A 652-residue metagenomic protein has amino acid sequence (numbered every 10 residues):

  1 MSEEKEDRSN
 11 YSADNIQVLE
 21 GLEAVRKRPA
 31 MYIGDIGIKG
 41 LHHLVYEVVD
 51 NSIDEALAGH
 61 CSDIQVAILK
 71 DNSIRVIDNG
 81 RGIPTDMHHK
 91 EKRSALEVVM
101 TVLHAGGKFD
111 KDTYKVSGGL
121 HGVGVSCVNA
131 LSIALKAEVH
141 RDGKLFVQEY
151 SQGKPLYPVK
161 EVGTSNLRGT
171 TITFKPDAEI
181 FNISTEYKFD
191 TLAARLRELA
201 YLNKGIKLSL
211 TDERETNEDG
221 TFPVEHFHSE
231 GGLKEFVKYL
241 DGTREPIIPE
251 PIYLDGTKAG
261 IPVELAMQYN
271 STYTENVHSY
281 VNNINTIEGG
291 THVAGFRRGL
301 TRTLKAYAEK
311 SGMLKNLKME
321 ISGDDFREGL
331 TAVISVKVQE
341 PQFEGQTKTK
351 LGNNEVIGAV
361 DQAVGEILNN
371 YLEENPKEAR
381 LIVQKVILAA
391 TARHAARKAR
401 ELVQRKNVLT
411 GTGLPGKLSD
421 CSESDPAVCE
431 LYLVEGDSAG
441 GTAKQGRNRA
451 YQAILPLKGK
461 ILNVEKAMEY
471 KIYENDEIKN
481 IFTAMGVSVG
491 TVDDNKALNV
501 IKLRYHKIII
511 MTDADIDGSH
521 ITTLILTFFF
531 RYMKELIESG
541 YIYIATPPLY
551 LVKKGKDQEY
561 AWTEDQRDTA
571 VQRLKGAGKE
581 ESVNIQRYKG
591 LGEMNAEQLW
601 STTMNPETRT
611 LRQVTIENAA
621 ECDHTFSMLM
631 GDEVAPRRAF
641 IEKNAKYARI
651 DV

Functional and structural regions predicted by a protein language model:
M1-N15, L22, L44-Y46, D54-A56 (+13 more regions): GHKL-family ATPase ATP-binding module
K27-Y46: Conserved short strand/loop->alpha-helix "switch" segment adjacent to the catalytic nucleotide/phosphoryl-transfer site
D54-E55, G82-I83, I516-D517: Residues immediately C-terminal
G82-M87, E91: A short glycine-centered beta->alpha linker in the GHKL/HATPase_c
H89, E344-I357, Y560-Q566, A570-V571: Helical (often loop-to-helix) elements that flank the catalytic cores of nucleotide-handling enzymes
T391-T410, D425-E430, G441, Q445-R447 (+2 more regions): C-terminal interaction appendages of subunits in large macromolecular complexes
